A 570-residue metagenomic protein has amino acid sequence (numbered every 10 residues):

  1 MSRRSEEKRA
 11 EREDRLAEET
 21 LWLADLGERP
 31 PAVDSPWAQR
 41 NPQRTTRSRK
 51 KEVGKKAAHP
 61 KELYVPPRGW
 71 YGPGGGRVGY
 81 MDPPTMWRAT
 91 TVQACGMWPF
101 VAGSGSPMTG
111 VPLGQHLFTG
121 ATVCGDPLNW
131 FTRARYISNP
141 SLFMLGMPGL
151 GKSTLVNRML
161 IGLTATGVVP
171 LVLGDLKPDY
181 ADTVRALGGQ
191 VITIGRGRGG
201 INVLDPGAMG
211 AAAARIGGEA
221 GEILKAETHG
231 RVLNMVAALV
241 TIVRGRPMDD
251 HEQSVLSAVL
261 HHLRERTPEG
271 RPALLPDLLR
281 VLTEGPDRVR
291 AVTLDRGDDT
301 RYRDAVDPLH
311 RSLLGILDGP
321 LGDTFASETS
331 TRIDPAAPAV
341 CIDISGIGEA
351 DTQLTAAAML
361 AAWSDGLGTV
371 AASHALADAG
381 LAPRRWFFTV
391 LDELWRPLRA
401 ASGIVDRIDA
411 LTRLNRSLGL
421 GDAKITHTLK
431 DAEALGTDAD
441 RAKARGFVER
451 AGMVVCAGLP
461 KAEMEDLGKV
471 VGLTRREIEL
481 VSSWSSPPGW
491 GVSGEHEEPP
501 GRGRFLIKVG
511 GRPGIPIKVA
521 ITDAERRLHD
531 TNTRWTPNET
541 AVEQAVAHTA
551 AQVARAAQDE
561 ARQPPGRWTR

Functional and structural regions predicted by a protein language model:
M1-S141, P565-R570: Basic- and hydrophobic-enriched, low-structure N-terminal and domain-boundary segments that flank ATP-binding catalytic
W98-F118, R185, G210-L420, H496-P499 (+2 more regions): P-loop NTPase motor domains
T122, V191-T193, A339-C341, V454-C456: Conserved beta-strand scaffold positions in the cores of enzyme catalytic domains, especially in NTP/NDP-utilizing
G125, R133-A134, S141-L145, T154 (+1 more regions): Switch/coupling segment of Walker-type NTPase motor domains
D126, L173-G174, I194, L204 (+5 more regions): Generic beta-strand/beta-sheet core signal
N129-F131, R135-L150, N157-L160, I347-V481 (+1 more regions): Conserved P-loop NTPase motor cores
T132, G151, P178-D182, G199-I201 (+9 more regions): Flexible loop/turn segments at secondary-structure boundaries
G218-P272, G436-R570: P-loop NTPase motor core of the ASCE superfamily
